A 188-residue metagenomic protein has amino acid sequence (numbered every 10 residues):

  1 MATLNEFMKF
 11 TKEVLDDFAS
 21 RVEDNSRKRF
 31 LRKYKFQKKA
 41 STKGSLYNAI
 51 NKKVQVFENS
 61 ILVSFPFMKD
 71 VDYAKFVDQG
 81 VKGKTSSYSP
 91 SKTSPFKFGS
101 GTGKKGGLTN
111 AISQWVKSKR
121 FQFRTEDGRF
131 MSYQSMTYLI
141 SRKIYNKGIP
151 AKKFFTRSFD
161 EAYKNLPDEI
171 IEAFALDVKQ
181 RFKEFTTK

Functional and structural regions predicted by a protein language model:
M1-A74, P90-K92, F96-K188: Short, Lys/Arg-rich flexible segments
F76-K84, G107: Charged low-complexity regulatory regions
